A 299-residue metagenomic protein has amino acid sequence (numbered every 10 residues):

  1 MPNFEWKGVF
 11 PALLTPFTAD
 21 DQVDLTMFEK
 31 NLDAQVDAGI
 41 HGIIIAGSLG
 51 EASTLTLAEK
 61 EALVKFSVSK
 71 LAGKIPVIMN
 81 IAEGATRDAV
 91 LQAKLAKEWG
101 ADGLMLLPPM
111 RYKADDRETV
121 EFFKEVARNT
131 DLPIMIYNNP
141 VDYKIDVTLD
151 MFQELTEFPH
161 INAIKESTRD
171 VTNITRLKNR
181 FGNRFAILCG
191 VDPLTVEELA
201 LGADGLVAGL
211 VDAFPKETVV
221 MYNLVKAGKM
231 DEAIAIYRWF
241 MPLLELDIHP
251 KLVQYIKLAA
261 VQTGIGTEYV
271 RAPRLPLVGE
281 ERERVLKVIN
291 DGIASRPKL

Functional and structural regions predicted by a protein language model:
P2-E5, R176, F185, A260: Catalytic cores of TIM-barrel enzymes
P2-P11, P16-K144: Active-site beta->alpha loop and helix N-cap motifs at the rims of alpha/beta catalytic domains
G8-L14, A38-I40, A200-A203, V207-L299: C-terminal alpha-helical cap/extension of soluble enzyme domains
L25, E29-L32, L149, R282-I289: Short, amphipathic alpha-helical "lid/cap" segments that border enzyme active or binding sites
F28, K60, V64, A89 (+6 more regions): A general structural signal for well-ordered alpha-helical segments in protein cores
A38, A62, F66-L71, L95 (+9 more regions): Alpha-helical structural signal in soluble globular domains
L55-A58, L91, D116-T119, V147-L149 (+4 more regions): Short secondary-structure transition/capping segments
R128, P140-I248: Catalytic alpha/beta core domains of metabolic enzymes, predominantly
